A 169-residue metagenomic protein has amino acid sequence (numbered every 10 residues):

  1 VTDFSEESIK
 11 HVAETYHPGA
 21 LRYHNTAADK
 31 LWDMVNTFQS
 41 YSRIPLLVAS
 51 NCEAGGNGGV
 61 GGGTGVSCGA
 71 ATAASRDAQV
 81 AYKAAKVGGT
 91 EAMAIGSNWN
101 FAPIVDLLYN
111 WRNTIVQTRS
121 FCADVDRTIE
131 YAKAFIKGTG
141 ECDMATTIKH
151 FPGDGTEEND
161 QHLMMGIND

Functional and structural regions predicted by a protein language model:
T2-Y131, H150-D169: Enzymes and membrane/adaptor proteins characterized by extended Gly/Ser/Thr/Asp/Glu-rich, aromatic-dotted
T139-H150: Phosphate/pyrophosphate-binding betaalpha-module
